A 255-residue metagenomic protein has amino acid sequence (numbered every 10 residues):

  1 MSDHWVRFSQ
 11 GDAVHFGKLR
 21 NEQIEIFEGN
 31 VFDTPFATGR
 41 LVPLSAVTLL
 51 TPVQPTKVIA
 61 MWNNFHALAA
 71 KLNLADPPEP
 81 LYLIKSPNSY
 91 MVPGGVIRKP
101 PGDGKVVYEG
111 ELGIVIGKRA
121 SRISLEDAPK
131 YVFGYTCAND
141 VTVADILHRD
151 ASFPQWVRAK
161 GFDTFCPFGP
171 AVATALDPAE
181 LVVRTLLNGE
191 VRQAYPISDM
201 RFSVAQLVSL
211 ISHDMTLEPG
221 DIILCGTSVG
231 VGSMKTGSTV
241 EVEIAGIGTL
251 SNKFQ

Functional and structural regions predicted by a protein language model:
M1-P80, L176-P178, V191, E241-E243: N-terminal non-catalytic cap/leader segment that marks the start of a structured domain
E25, N73, I84-R98, G102: A glycine-rich (often HGG/GG-containing) alpha/beta subdomain
T48, P52, L68, D76 (+1 more regions): Catalytic-pocket segment enriched in acidic/His residues
T48-L50, K71-L72, I97-V106, A120-D127 (+2 more regions): A generic local secondary-structure boundary/capping motif
K57, E79-L81, P93-I97, G104-L112 (+2 more regions): Generic beta-strand structural signal
D76-P93, Y108, E241-G246: Structural signature of FAD isoalloxazine-binding scaffolds in flavoprotein oxidoreductases
E109, G113-N139: RNA pseudouridine synthases
